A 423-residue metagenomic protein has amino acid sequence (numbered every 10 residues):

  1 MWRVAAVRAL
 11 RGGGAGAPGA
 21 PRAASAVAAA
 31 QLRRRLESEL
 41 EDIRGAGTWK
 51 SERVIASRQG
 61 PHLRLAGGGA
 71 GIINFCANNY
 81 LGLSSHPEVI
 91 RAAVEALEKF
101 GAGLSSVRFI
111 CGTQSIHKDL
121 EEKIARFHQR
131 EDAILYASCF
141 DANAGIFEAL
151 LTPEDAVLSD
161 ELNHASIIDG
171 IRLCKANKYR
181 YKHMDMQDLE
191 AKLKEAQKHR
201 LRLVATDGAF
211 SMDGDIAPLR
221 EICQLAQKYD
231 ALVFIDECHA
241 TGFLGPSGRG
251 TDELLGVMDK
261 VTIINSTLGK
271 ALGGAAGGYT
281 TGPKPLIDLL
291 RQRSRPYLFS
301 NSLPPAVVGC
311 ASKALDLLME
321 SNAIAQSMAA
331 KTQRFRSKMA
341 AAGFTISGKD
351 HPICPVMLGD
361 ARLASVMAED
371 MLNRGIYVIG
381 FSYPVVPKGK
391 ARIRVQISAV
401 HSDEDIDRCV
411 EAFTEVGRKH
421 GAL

Functional and structural regions predicted by a protein language model:
M1-A30: N-terminal mitochondrial targeting presequence
W2, A28-A102, A231: N-terminal "arm"/small-domain region of PLP-dependent enzymes with the aminotransferase-like
W2-G13, P87, R91-E95, K99 (+4 more regions): PLP-dependent enzyme catalytic core of the Aspartate aminotransferase-like
N79, Y179-I235: Active-site phosphate-binding strand-loop segment of PLP-dependent enzymes
L83, S321, Q326-G375, V385 (+3 more regions): Conserved PLP-binding catalytic core of the aspartate aminotransferase-like
I90-S138: Conserved N-terminal alpha-helix of the aminotransferase class I/II PLP-enzyme fold
I146-A165: Conserved PLP-anchoring active-site segment centered on the Schiff-base-forming lysine
Y229-L232, H239, L244-D350, L363: Active-site C-terminal subdomain of aminotransferase-like
